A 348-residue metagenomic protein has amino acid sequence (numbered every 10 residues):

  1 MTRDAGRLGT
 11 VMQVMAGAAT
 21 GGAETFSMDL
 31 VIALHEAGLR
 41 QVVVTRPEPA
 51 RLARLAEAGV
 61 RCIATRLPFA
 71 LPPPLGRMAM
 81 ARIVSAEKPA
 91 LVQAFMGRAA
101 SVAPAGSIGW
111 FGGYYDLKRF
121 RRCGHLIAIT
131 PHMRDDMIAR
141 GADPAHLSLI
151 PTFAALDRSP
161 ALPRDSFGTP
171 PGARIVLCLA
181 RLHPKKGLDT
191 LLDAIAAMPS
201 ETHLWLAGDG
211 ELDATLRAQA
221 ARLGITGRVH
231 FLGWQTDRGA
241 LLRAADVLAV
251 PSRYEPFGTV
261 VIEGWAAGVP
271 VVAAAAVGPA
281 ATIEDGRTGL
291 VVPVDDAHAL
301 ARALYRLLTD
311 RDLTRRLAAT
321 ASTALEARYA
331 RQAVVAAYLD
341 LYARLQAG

Functional and structural regions predicted by a protein language model:
R7-G9, Q13-M78, H146-L149, E211: N-terminal strand-loop element at the rim of the active site of nucleotide-sugar-dependent glycosyltransferases
G21-I32, R174-A197, E211-R217, H298 (+1 more regions): A conserved mid-protein helix/loop that constitutes part of the nucleotide-sugar donor-binding site
V44-T45, P270-A274, I283: Short hydrophobic beta-strand element within catalytic cores of glycosyltransferases and related nucleotide-activated
P72-P73, V92-A100, F111: Short His-centered aromatic/hydrophobic patch
H132, F153: Carbohydrate-associated surface elements
W234, R253: Aromatic "clamp/platform" in nucleotide-sugar-dependent glycosyltransferases that forms part of the donor/acceptor
D285-G286, L290-A297, R306-R311: Conserved acidic donor-binding segment of nucleotide-sugar-dependent glycosyltransferases
A299, R306, L313-R328, V334-D340: A short, well-ordered alpha-helix in the C-terminal region of glycosyltransferases
